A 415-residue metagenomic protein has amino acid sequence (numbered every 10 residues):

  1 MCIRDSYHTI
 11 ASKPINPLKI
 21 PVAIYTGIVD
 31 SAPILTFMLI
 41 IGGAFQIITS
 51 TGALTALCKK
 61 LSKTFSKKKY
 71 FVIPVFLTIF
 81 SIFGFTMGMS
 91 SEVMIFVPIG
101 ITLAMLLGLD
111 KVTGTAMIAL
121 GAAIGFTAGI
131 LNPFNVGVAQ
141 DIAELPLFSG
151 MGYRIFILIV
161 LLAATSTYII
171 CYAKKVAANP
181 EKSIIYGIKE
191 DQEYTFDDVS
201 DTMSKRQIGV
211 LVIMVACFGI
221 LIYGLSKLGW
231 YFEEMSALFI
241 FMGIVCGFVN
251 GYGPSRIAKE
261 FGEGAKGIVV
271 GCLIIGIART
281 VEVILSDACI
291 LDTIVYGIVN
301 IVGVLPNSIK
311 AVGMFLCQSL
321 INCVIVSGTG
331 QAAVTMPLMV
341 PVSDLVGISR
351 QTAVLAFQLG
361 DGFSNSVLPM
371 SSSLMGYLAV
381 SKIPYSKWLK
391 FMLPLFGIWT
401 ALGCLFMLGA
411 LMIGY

Functional and structural regions predicted by a protein language model:
M1-I3: Short, small-residue-biased leader/transition segments that mark boundaries at the very start of proteins
S6-T55, W230-T293: Core transmembrane alpha-helical segments of multi-pass membrane transporters/permeases
V29-L35, S62-V75, L107-T113, I208 (+4 more regions): Membrane-interfacial loop-to-helix junctions in multi-pass transporters
M38-Q46, I79-F83, G125, F156-I170 (+5 more regions): Hydrophobic core segments of alpha-helical transmembrane domains in multi-pass membrane transport and ion-translocation
L39, K68-I99, I275-T280, L285 (+3 more regions): Hydrophobic alpha-helical transmembrane segments of multi-pass integral membrane proteins, predominantly secondary
T64, G264-I268, L378-I398: Interfacial loop-to-transmembrane junctions
S81-V97, M105-R154, T165-I170, S319-V334 (+3 more regions): Alpha-helical transmembrane segments and, especially, the helix-loop junctions at the ends of these helices
M151-E260, P384, M412-Y415: Long, contiguous bundles of hydrophobic transmembrane helices that form the permeation core of multi-pass
